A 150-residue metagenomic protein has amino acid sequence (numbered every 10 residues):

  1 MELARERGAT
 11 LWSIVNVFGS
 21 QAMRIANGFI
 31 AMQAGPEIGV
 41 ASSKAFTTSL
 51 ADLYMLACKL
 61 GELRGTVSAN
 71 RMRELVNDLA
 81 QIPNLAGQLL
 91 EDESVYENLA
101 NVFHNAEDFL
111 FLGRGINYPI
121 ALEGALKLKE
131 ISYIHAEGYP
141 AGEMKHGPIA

Functional and structural regions predicted by a protein language model:
S13-A26, H146-G147: Short, glycine/polar-rich helix-capping loops at beta-to-alpha or helix-loop-helix junctions that flank or form
G28-A150: Active-site phosphate/pyrophosphate-binding segments
